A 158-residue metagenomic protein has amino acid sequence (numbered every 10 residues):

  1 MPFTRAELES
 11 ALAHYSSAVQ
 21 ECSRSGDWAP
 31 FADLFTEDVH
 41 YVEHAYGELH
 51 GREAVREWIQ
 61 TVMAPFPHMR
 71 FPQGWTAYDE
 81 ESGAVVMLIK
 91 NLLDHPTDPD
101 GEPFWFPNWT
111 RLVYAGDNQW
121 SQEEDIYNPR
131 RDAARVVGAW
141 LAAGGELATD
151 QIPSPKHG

Functional and structural regions predicted by a protein language model:
M1-D33, E37, P153-G158: Short, low-complexity N-terminal intrinsically disordered segments enriched in polar/charged residues
P2-A6, V62-G158: A beta-strand edge to alpha-helix "cap/lid" segment located at domain peripheries
L12-V19, F35, V55, I59 (+3 more regions): Hydrophobic alpha-helical core bundles mediating ligand binding, dimerization, or RNAP-core interactions
E21, Y41-H44, P96: General structural signal for alpha-helix termini and helix-helix connectors
W28-V85: A solvent-exposed, acidic/Ser-Thr-rich amphipathic alpha-helical stretch
